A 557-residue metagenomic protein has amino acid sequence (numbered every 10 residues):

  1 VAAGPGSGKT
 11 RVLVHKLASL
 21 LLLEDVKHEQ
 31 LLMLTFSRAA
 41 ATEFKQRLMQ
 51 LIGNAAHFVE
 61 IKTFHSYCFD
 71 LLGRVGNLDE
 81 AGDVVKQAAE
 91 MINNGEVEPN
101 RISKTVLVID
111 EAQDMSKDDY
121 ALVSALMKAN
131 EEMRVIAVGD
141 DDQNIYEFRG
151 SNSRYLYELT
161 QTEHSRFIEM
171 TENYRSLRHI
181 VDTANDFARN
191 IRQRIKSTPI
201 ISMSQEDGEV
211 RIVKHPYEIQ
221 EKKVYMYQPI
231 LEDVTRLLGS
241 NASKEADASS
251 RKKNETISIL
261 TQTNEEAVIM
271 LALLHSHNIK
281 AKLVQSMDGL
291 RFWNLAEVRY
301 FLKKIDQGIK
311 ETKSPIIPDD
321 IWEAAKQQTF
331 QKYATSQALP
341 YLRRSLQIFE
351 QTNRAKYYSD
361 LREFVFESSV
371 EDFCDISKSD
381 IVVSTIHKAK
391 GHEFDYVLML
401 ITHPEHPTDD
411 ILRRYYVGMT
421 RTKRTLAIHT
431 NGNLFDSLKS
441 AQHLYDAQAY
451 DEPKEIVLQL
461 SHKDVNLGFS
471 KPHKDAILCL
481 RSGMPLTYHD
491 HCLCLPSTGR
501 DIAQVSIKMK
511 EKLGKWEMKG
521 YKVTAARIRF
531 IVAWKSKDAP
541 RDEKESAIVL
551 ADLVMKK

Functional and structural regions predicted by a protein language model:
V1-N77: P-loop NTPase Walker
V1-P5, L32, E60, F64-R154 (+2 more regions): Conserved helicase NTPase motor core
V1-P5, S165-E172, Q193-L260: Inter-lobe coupling/hinge region of RecA-like P-loop helicase motors
V26-Q30, H57, E131-M133, D140-D141 (+5 more regions): Short glycine-/polar-rich loops that comprise or flank the Walker A/P-loop and associated switch/sensor motifs
R38, R178, D247, S258-R414 (+3 more regions): Core RecA-like ATPase module of SF1/SF2 helicases and allied nucleic-acid translocases
K86-I92, A281-T312, K519-K557: Charge-dense polyanion-binding interfaces
A121-K222: Conserved RecA-like helicase ATPase core segment that couples NTP binding/hydrolysis to strand translocation
D436-K557: Conserved active-site motif detector
